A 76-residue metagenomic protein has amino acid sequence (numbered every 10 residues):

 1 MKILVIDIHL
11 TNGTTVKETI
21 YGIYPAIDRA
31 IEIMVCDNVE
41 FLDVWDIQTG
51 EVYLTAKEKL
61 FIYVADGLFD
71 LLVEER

Functional and structural regions predicted by a protein language model:
M1-T15: Short aromatic-glycine-(Arg/Gly/Cys) micro-motifs in beta-strand/loop hairpins
V5-I8, I33, V73: Short hydrophobic transmembrane-like helices used for membrane targeting/insertion
N12-Y24: A short, exposed loop/beta-hairpin motif centered on an aromatic-Gly-Thr core
V16-E18, D28, L54: Short acidic, gly/pro-rich beta-turn/loop elements at beta-sheet edges and active-site/ligand-binding grooves
Y21-L42: A short, charged, amphipathic alpha-helix used as a generic interaction element across diverse proteins
C36-R76: Short, mixed-charge low-complexity intrinsically disordered segments
